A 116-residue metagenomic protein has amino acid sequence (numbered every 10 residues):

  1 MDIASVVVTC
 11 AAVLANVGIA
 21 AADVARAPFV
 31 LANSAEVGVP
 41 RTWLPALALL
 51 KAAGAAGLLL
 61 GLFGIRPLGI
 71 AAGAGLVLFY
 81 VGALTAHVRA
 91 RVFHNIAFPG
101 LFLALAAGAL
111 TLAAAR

Functional and structural regions predicted by a protein language model:
M1-R116: Membrane-interface extramembranous regions
